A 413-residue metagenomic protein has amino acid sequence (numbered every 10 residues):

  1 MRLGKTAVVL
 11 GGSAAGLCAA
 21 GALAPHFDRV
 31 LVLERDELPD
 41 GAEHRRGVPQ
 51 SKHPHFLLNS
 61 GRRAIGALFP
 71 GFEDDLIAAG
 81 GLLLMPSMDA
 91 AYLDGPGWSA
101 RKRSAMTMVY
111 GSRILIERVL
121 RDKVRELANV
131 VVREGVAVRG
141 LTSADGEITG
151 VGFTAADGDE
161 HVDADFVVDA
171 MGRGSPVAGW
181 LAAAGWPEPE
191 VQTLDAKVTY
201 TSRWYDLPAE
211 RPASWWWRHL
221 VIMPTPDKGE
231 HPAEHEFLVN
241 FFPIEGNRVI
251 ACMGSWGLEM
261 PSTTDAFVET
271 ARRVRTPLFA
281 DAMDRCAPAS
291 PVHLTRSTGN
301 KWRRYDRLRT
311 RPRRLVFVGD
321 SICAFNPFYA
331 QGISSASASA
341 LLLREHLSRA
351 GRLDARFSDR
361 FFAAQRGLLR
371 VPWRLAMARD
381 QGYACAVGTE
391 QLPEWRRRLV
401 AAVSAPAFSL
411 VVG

Functional and structural regions predicted by a protein language model:
R2-E37: N-terminal Rossmann-like FAD-binding beta1-loop-alpha1 element of flavoenzymes
A22, G41-A91: N-terminal FAD cofactor-binding segment of flavoenzymes
V32-L33, V167, V318: Generic enzyme active-site microenvironment
F56-L57, R103-D122, P176: Short beta-strand to alpha-helix junction loop
D94-R113, G150, G254-W256: Helix-loop-beta segment of a Rossmann-like dinucleotide-binding subdomain
E126-T270: Predominantly flavin-linked oxidoreductase catalytic cores and closely associated redox partners
G257-P372: FAD/FMN-dependent oxidoreductases across multiple families
R344-G413: C-terminal helical "tail/cap" subdomain of flavin- and related membrane-associated enzymes
